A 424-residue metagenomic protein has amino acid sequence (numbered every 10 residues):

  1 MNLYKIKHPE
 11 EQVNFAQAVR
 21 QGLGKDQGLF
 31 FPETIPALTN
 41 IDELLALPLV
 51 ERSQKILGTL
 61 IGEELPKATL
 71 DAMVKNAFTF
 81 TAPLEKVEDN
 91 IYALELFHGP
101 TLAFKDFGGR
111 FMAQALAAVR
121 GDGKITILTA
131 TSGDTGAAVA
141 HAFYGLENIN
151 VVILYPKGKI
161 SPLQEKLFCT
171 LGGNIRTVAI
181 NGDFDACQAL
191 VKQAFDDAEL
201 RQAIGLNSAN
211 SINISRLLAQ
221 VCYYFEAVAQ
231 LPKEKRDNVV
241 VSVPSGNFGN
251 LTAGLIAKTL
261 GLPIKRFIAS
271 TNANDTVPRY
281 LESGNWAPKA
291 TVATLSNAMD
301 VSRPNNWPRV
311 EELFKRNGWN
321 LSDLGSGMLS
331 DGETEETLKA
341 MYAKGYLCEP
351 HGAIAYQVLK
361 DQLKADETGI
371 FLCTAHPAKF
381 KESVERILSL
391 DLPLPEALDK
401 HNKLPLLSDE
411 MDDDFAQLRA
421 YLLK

Functional and structural regions predicted by a protein language model:
M1-K424: PLP-dependent amino-acid enzyme catalytic core
